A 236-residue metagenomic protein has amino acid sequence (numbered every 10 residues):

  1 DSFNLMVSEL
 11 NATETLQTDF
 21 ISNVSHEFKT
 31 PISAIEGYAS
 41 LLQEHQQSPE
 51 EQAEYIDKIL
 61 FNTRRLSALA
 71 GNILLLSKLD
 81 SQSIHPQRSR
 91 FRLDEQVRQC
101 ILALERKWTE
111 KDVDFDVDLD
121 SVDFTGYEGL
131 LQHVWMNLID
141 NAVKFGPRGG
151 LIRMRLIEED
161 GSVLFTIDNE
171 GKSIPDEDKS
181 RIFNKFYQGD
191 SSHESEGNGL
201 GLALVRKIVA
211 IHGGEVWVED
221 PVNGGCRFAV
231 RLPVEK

Functional and structural regions predicted by a protein language model:
L5, L10-K58: Membrane-proximal coiled-coil signaling linkers
F61-L66: Short alpha-helical segment of the dimerization/phosphotransfer core of two-component systems
S81-P86, L119, D123-G129: Conserved micro-motifs of the catalytic ATP-binding
Q87-E105, K111-D116: A conserved beta-strand-to-alpha-helix junction within the catalytic ATP-binding
A142-V143: Short helix-loop "hinge" at the ATP-lid/N-box region of the Bergerat-fold HATPase_c
I174-F186: Short conserved segment of the HATPase_c
G213-G214: Conserved glycine-rich
